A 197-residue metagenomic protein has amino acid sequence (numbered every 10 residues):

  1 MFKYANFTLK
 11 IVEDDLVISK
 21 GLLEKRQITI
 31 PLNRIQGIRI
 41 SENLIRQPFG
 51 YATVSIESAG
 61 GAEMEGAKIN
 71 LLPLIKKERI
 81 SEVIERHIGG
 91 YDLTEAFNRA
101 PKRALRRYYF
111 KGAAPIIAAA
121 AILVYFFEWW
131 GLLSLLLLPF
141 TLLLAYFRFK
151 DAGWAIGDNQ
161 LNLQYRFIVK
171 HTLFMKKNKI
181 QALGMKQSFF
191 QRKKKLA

Functional and structural regions predicted by a protein language model:
M1-A197: N-terminal basic, Ser/Thr-rich segments that initiate or prime the first beta/alpha elements at protein or domain
